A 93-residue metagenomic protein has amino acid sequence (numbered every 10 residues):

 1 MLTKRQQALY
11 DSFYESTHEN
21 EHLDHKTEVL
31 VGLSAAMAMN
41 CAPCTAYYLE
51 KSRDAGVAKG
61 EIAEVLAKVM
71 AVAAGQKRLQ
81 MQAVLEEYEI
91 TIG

Functional and structural regions predicted by a protein language model:
M1-V29, R53-D54, E64, K77-G93: Acidic, glycine/proline-rich low-complexity segments that act as flexible tails and inter-domain linkers
D24-H25, A42, K59: Alpha-helix N-cap/helix-initiation sites
K26-E28, A46, E50, V69: N-terminal hydrophobic or amphipathic segments with adjacent small-residue motifs that include Sec signal peptides
E28-A36, A63-A71: Alpha-helical scaffold segments that form or flank carboxylate-/histidine-based iron centers
V31, A35-Y47: Short, thiol/selenol-centered motifs that function as redox-active sites or metal-ligating centers
C41, A71-L79: Amphipathic C-terminal alpha-helical segment
T45-A63: Amphipathic, hydrophobic secondary-structure cores in small proteins
